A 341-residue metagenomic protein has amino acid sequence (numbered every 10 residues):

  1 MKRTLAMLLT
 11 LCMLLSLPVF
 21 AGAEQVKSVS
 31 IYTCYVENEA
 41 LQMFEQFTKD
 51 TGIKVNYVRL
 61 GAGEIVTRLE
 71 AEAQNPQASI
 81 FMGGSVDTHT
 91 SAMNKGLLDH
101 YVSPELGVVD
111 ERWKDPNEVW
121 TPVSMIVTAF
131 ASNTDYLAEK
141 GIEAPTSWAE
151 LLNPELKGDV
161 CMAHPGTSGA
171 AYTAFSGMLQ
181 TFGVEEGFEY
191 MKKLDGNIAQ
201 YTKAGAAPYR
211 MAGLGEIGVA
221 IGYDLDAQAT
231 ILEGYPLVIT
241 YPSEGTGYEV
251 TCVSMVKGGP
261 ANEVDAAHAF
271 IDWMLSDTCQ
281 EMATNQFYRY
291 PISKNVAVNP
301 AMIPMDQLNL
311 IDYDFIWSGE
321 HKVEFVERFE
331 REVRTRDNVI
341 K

Functional and structural regions predicted by a protein language model:
M1-V29, N338-K341: Short, low-complexity disordered leader/linker segments with a strong preference for bacterial N-terminal type II
E24-S91: Early extracytoplasmic/lumenal segment of secretory-pathway proteins
S30, C34-L41, Q77-G213: Extracytoplasmic ligand-binding site segments that recognize negatively charged/polar headgroups
D87-S91, G213, G218-P236, F287: A ligand-binding cleft/hinge motif common to bilobed small-molecule-binding domains
E111, Y190-D195, E233-K257: Periplasmic-binding protein-like
A131-Y136, S176, V250-E263, M282-A283: A bilobed periplasmic-binding-protein/Venus flytrap-type ligand-binding module shared by bacterial periplasmic
V256-Y313: Mature extracytoplasmic/periplasmic domains
D314-K341: Conserved C-terminal helix/tail region of periplasmic/extracytoplasmic solute-binding proteins
